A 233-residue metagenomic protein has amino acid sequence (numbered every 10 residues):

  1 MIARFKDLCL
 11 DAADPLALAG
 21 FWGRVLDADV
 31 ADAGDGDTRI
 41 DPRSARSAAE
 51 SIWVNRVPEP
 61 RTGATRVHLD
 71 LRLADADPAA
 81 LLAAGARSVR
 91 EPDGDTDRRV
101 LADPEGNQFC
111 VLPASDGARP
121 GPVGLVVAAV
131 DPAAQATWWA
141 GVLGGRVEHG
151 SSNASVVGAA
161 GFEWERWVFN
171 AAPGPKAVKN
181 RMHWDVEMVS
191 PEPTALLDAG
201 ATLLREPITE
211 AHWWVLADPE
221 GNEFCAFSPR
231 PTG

Functional and structural regions predicted by a protein language model:
M1-D35, I40-R90, A102-S152, V156-I208 (+1 more regions): Glyoxalase I/VOC metalloenzyme domain signal
G94-T96, T209-A211: Short, small/polar residue-rich loop motifs at catalytic or cofactor-binding pockets
